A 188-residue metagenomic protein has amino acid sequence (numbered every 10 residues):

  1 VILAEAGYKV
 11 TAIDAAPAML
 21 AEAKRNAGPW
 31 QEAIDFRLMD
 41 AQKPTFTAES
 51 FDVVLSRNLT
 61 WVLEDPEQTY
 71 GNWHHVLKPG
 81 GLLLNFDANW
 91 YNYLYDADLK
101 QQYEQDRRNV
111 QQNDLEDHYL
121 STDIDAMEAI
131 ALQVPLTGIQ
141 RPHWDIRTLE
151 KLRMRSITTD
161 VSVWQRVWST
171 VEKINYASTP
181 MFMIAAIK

Functional and structural regions predicted by a protein language model:
V1-P44: Class I SAM-dependent methyltransferase SAM/SAH-binding core
A18, L63-Q68, Y93: Short N-terminal helix/helix-N-cap motif within the alpha/beta-hydrolase-1
D52-P66: A short SAM/SAH-binding and catalytic strip from SAM-dependent methyltransferases
E67-L82: A short glycine-rich, Lys/Arg-flanked "PGG" loop and its adjoining helix->strand segment in the class I
L82-T122: Conserved class I S-adenosyl-L-methionine
H118-L136: Short, glycine-/aromatic-enriched active-site segment of Class I SAM-dependent methyltransferases
P135-D160: Short alpha-helix
K151-R155, S169-K188: Core SAM-dependent methyltransferase catalytic element
